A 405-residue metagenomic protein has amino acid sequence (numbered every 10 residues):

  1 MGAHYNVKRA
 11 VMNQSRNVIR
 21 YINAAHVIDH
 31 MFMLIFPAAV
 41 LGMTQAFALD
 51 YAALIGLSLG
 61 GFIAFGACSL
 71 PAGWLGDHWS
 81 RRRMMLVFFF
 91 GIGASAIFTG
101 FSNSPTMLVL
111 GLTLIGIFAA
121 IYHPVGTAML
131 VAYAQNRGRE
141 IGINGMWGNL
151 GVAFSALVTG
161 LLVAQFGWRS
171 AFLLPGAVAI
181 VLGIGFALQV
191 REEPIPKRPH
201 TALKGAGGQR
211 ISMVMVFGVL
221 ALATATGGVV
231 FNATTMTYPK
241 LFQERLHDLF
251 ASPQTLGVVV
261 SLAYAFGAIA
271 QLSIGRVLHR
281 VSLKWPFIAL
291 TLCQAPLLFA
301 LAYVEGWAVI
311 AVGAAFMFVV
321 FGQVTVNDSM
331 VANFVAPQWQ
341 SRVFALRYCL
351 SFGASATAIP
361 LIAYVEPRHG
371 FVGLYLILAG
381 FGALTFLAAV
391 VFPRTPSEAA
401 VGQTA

Functional and structural regions predicted by a protein language model:
L34, F62-L70, V152-A153, Y264-L272 (+1 more regions): Residue-level signature of mid-helix packing/kink "hotspots" within the transmembrane helices of 12-pass Major
F36-P37, V216-I269: Extracytoplasmic gate region of multi-pass secondary transporters
A48, S80, F101-T106, Q135 (+1 more regions): Helix-breaking motifs and short loop linkers at transmembrane-helix boundaries and internal kinks in secondary membrane
A67-N103, L278: Conserved MFS/SLC helix-loop-helix module at the cytosolic interface between two early adjacent transmembrane helices
R83-F98, W285-F299, A379: Structural signature of the two symmetry-related core transmembrane helices
G111-N149: Cytoplasmic helix-loop-helix junction between adjacent transmembrane helices in 12-TM secondary transporters
N144-R191: Helix-loop-helix hairpin linking two adjacent transmembrane segments in secondary transporters
V281-M330: C-terminal transmembrane helical hairpin of 12-TM major facilitator-type secondary transporters
